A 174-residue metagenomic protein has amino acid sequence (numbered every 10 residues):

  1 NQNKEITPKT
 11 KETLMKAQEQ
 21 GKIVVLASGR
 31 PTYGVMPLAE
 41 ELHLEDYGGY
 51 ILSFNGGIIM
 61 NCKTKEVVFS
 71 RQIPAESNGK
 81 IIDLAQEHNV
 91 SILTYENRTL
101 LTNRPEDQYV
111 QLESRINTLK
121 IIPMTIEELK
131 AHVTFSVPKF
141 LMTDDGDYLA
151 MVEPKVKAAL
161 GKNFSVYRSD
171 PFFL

Functional and structural regions predicted by a protein language model:
N1, V68-F69, K139: Short, contiguous strand/loop micro-motifs
Q2-I6: Conserved ATPase-coupling elements of RecA-like P-loop NTPase cores
T10-Y109: Active-site phosphate-binding/coordination module
L84, V90-S91, Y95-L174: Conserved acidic, metal-coordinating active-site core of Asp-based, Mg2+-dependent phosphoryl-transfer enzymes
